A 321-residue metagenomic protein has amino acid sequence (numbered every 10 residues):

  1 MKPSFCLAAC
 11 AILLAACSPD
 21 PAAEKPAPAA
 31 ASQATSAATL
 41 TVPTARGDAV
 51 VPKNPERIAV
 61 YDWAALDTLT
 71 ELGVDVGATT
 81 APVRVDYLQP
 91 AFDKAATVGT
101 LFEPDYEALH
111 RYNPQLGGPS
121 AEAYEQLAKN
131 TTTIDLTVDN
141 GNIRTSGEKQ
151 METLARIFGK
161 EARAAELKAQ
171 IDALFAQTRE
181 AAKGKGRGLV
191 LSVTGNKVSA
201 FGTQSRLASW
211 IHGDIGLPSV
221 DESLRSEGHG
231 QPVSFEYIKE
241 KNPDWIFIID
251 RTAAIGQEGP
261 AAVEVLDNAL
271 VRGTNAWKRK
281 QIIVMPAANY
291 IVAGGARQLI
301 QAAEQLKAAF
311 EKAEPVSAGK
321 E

Functional and structural regions predicted by a protein language model:
P3, C17-W63, A162-L191, E258 (+1 more regions): Bacterial Sec-exported substrate-binding components of ABC uptake systems
T44-R46, V98-D105, R225-V233: Short helix-initiation/N-cap motifs at beta->coil->alpha
R57, D62-R111: A short, structured surface patch at a secondary-structure boundary
V83-Y87, F201-G230: Alpha-helical, coiled-coil/dimerization segments enriched in small aliphatic residues
Y106-A121, I238, N242-F247: Proline-aspartate-enriched helix->loop->beta-strand connector
L136-L154, G186-W210, A253-E258: Extracytoplasmic ligand-binding site segments that recognize negatively charged/polar headgroups
W245-E321: Structured C-terminal subdomain patch of bacterial secreted/periplasmic proteins
